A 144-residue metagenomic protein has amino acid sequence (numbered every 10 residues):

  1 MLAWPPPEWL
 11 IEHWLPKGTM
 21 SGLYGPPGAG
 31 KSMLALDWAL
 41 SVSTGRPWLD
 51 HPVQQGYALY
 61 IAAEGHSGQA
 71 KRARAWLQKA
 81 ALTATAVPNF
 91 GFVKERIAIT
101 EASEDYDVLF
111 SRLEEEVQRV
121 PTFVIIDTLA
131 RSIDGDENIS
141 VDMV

Functional and structural regions predicted by a protein language model:
W4-L15, W48: Pre-Walker A adenine-sensing motif
P5, I11, P27-A29, V53-D142: Conserved inter-motif catalytic segment of the P-loop NTP-binding fold
M20: Walker A (P-loop) ATP-phosphate-binding motif of ABC ATPase nucleotide-binding domains
L23: Hydrophobic anchor at the beta1->P-loop junction of P-loop NTPases
L34-W38: Hydrophobic positions on the alpha1 helix immediately C-terminal to the Walker A/P-loop
S41-Q55: Post-Walker A helix-loop "phosphate-sensing" segment adjacent to the P-loop in P-loop NTPases
